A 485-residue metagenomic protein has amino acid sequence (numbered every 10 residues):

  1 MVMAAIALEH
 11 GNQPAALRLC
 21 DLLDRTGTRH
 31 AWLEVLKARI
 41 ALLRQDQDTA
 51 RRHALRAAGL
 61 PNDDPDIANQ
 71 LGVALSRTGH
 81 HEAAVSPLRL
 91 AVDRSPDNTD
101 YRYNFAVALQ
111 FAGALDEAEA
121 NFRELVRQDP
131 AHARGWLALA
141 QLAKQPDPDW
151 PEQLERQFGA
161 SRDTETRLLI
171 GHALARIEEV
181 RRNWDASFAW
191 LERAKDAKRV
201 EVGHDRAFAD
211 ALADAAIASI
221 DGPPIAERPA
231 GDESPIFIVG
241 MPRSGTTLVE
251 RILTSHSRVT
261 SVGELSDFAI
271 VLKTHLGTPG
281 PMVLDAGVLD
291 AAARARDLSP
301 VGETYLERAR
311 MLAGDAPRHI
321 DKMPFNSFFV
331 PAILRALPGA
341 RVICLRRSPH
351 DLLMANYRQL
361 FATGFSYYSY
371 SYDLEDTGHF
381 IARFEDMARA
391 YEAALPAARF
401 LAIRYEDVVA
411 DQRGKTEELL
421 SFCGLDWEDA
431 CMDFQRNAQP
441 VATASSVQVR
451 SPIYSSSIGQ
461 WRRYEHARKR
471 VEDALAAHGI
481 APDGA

Functional and structural regions predicted by a protein language model:
M1-L312: Alpha-helical solenoid repeat scaffolds of the TPR/TPR-like class and their adjacent stem/linker regions that mediate
L137-A140, P151-D163, I170-D232, G287-D290 (+4 more regions): PAPS-dependent sulfotransferases, especially Golgi type II membrane carbohydrate sulfotransferases
I238-G240, G263, H319-M323, I343-R346 (+3 more regions): Short beta-strand segments
S266-D267, P349-L352, D407-V409: Conserved nucleotide-binding/hydrolysis micro-motifs of P-loop NTPases
T274-P281, A355-T363: Short, flexible, mixed-charge acidic loops at enzyme active sites
P300-V301, A316-V330: Conserved adenosine/adenylate-binding substructure
P331-R335: A short acidic, amphipathic alpha-helical/loop segment
P338-A355: Conserved phosphate-donor/acceptor-positioning beta-strand/loop module used by diverse small-molecule
